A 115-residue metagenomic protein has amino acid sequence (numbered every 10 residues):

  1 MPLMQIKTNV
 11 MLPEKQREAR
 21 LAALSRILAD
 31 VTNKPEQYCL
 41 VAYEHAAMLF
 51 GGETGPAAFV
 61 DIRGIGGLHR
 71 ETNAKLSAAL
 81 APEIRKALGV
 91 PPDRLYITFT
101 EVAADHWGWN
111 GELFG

Functional and structural regions predicted by a protein language model:
M1-G115: A domain-level signal for the structural core that forms small-molecule/cofactor-binding pockets and catalytic centers
